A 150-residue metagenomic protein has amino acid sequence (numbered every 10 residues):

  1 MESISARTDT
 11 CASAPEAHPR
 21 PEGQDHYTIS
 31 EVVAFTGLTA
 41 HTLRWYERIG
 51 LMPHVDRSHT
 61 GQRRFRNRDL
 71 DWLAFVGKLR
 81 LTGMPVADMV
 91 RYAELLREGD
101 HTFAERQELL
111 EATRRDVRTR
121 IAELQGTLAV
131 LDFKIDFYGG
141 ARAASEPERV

Functional and structural regions predicted by a protein language model:
M1-I29, A34, D56, N67-V150: Arg/Lys-rich, alpha-helical DNA-contact motif
A40-T42: The DNA-contacting recognition helix of HTH DNA-binding domains and analogous helical DNA-recognition elements
R48-L51, F75: The C-terminal cap of the DNA-recognition helix in HTH/winged-HTH DNA-binding domains, marking the helix-to-coil
P53-T60: Beta-hairpin "wing" of winged helix-turn-helix
T60-R66: Minor-groove-contacting beta-hairpin "wing" of winged helix-turn-helix DNA-binding domains
